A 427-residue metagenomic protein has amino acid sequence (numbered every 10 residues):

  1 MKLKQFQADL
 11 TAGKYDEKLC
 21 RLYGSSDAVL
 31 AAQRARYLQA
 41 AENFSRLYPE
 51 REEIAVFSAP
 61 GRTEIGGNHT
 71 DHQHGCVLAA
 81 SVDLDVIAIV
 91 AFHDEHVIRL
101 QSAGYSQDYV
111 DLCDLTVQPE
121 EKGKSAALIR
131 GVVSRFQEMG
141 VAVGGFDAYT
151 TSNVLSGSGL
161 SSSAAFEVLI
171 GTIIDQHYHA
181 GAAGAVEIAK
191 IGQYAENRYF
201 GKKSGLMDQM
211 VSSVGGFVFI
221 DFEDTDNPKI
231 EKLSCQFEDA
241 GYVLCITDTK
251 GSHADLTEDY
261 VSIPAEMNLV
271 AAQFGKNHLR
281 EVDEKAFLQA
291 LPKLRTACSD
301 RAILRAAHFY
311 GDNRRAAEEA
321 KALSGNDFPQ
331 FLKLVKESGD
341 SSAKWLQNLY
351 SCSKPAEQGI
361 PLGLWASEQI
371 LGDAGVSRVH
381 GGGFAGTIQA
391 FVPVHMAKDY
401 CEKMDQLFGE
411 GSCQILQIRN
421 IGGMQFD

Functional and structural regions predicted by a protein language model:
M1-A59, I87, A91-K122, F219-R378 (+1 more regions): C-terminal nucleotide
E53, H69-C76, D114-K122, S152-L160 (+2 more regions): A short glycine/serine-rich beta->alpha loop
S58-T63, G67-H74, N153-V168, D373-F391: Glycine/serine-rich anion-binding loops at beta->alpha junctions that coordinate negatively charged ligand groups
C76-D94, V214: Structural signature of FAD isoalloxazine-binding scaffolds in flavoprotein oxidoreductases
R99-Q101, G145-S152, A182-Y194, L332-E337 (+1 more regions): Beta-strand segments within the central parallel beta-sheet cores of soluble alpha/beta enzyme folds
V133-S156: Glycine- and acidic-rich phosphate- and metal-coordinating loops
E138-F146, I174-I188, V394-L407: Phosphate-handling active-site elements
G157-I246, D427: Fold-level recognition of mixed alpha/beta catalytic cores in primary-metabolism enzymes, strongest
